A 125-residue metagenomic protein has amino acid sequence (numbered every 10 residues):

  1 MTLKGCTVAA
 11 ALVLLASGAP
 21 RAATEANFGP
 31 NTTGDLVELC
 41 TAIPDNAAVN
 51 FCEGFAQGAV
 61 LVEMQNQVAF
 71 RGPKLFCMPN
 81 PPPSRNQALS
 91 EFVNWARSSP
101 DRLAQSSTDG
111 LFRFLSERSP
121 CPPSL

Functional and structural regions predicted by a protein language model:
M1-G5: Positively charged n-region of N-terminal signal peptides that target proteins for export
T7-S17: Bacterial N-terminal signal peptides
G18-T24: Sec/Tat signal peptide C-region and signal peptidase I cleavage site
T24-N31: N-terminal low-complexity, Pro/Thr/Ser-rich intrinsically disordered segments that act as propeptides or flexible
N31-N94: Short N-proximal segments of mature Sec-exported proteins
L103-L125: C-terminal partner/receptor-binding element of secreted or periplasmic proteins
